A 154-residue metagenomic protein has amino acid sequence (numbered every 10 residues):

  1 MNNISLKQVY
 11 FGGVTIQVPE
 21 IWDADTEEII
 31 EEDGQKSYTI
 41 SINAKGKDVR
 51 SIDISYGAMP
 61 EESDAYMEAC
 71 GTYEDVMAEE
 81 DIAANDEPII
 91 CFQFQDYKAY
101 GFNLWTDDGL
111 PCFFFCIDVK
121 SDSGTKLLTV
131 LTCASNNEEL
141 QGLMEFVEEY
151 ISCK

Functional and structural regions predicted by a protein language model:
M1-I21, Y73: An N-terminal domain-start capping segment
M1-K7, Q35-S37, Q93-N103: Short, hydrophobic/aromatic-rich segments at coil-to-beta transitions
I4-L6, W22-E27, I82-D86, A99 (+1 more regions): Short glycine-aromatic motifs
G12-E68: Secretory pathway targeting signatures of secreted, lumenal, and periplasmic proteins
E20-I21, K45-V49, Q95-Y97, I117-L127: Short, solvent-exposed coil/turn segments at beta-strand boundaries
W22, T125-K154: Surface-exposed amphipathic alpha-helical segments
K45-K47, S55-E61, W105-D108, K120-D122 (+1 more regions): Short, flexible beta-strand-to-coil junctions
C70-S123: Signature of long, low-cysteine stretches enriched in small and polar/charged residues
